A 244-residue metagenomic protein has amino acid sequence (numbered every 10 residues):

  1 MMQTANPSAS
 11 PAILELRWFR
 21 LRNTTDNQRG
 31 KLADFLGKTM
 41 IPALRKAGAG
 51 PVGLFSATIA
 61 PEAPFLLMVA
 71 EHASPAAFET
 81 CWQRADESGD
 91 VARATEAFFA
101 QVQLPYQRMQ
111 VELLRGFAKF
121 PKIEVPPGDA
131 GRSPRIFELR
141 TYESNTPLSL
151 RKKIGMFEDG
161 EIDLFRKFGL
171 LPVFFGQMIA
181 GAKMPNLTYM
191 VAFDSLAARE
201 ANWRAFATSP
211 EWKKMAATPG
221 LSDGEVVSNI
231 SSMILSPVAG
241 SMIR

Functional and structural regions predicted by a protein language model:
M1-A92, E96-K214, P219-R244: Short S/T/G/P-rich N-terminal loop/turn motif that feeds into the first structured element of a domain
